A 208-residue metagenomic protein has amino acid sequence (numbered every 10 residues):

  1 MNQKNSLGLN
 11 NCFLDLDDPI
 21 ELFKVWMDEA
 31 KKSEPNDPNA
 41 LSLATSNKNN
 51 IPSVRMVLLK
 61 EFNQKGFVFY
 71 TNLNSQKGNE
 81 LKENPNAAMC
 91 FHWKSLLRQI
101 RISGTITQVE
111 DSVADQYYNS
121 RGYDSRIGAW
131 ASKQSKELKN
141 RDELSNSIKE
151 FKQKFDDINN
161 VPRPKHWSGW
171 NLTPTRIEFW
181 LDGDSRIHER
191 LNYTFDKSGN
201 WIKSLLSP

Functional and structural regions predicted by a protein language model:
M1-P208: Binding-site signature for planar aromatic cofactors or substrates
